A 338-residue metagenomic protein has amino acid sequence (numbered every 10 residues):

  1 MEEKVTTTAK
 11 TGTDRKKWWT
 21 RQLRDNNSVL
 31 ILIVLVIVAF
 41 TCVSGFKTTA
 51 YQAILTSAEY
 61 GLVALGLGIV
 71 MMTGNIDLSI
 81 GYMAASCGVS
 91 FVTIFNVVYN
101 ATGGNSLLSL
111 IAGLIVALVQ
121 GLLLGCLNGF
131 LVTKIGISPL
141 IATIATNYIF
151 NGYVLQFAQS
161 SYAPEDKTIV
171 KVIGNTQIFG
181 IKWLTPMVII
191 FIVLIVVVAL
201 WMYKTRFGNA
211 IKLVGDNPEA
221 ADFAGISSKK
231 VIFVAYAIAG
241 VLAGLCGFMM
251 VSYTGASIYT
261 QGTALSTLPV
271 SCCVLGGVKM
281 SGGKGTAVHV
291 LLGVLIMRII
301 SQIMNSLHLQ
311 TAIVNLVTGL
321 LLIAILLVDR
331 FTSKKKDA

Functional and structural regions predicted by a protein language model:
E3-L65, Y99-A112, I226: Membrane-interfacial amphipathic/re-entrant helices at transmembrane-helix boundaries
W18-R21, T73-I76, L123-E165, W201-R206 (+2 more regions): Short loop segments and helix-boundary regions at transmembrane helix junctions of multi-pass inner-membrane proteins
T20-R21, I135, P139-K204, V231-V234 (+2 more regions): Transmembrane helix-bundle core of multi-pass membrane transporters and related energy-transducing complexes
V34-Y99, F130-I137, V274-A287, L320: Single transmembrane alpha-helix segments in multi-pass membrane proteins
V43-T56, V154-L155, S161-Y162, M202 (+2 more regions): Inter-helical junctions in multi-pass inner-membrane proteins, predominant in energy-converting antiporter-like
N100-N147, V193, L292-G293: Alpha-helical transmembrane segments within multi-pass membrane transporters and channels
S109-A117, L124-N128, G180-S257: Helix-loop-helix "hairpin" substructures at the membrane interface of multi-pass membrane proteins
A243, Y253-G319: Transmembrane alpha-helical segments in multi-pass inner-membrane proteins
